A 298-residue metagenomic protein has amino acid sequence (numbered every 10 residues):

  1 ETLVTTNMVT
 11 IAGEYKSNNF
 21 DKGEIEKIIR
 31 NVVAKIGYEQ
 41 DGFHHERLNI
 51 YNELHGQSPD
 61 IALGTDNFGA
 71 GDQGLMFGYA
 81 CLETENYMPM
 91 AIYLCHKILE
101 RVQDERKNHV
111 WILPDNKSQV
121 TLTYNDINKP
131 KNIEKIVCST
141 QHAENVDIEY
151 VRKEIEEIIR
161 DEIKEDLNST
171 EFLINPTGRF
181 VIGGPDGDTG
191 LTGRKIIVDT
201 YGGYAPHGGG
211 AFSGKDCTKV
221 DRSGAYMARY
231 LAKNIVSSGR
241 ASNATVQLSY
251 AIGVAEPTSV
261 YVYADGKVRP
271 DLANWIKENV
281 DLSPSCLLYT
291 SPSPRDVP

Functional and structural regions predicted by a protein language model:
L3, N7-G64: Glycine-rich, N-terminal phosphate-binding loop and its surrounding beta-alpha-beta segment
M8-K16, G74-M76, A80, V137-Q141 (+3 more regions): Short glycine-rich or small-residue beta-strand-to-loop segments that form or flank ligand, phosphate, metal/Fe-S
E14-F20, R179-G193, S249-N274, R295: Short glycine/threonine-rich loop-to-helix capping motif typified by GTGT followed within a few residues by an Asp-Pro
E26-G42, V262-L288: A glycine-rich helix N-cap at a beta->alpha junction
Y38, H44-V181: Glycine-rich, mobile lid/loop segments that gate access to catalytic sites or pores
N145-V236: Glycine-rich anion/phosphate-binding loop at the beta-strand->alpha-helix junction
P206-K277: Hydrophobic alpha-helical bundle architecture
Y289-P298: Single conserved hydrophobic/aromatic residue that forms the stacking wall/gate of nucleotide- or nucleobase-binding
